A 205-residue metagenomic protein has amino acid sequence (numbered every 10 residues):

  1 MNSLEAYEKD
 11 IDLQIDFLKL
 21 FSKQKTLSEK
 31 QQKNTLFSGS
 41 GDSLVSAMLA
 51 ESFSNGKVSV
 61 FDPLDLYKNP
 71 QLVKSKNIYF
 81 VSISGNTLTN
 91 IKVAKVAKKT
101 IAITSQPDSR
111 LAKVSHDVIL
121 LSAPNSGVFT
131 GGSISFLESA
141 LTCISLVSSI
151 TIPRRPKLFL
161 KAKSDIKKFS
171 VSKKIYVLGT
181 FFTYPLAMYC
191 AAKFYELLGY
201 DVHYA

Functional and structural regions predicted by a protein language model:
N2-S3, K9-L36, S122-A205: Active-site phosphate/pyrophosphate-binding segments
Q31-R154, K163, T180: Glycine-rich phosphate-binding loops that contact phosphosugars or nucleotide phosphates
